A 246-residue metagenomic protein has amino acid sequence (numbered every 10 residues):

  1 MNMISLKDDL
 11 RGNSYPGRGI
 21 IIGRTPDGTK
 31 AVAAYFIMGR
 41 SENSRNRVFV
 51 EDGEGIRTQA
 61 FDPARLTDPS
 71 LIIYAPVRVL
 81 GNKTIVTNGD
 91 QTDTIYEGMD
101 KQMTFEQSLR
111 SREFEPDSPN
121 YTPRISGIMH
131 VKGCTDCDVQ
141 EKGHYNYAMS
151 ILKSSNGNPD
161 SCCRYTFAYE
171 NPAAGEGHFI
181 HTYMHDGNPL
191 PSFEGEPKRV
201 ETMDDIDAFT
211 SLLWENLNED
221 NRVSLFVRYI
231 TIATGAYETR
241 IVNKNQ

Functional and structural regions predicted by a protein language model:
M1-Q246: Conserved short alpha-helical segments that host acidic/polar catalytic motifs at enzyme active sites
